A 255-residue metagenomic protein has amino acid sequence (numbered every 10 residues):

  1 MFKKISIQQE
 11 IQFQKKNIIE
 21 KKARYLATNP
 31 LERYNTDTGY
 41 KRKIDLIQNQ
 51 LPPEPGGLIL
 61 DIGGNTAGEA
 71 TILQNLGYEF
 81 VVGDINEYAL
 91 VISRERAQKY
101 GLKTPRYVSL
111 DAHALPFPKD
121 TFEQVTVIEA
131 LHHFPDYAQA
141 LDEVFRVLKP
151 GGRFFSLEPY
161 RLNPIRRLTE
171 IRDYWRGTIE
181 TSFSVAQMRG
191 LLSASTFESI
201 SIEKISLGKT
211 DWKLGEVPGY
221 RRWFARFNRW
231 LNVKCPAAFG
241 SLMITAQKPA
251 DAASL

Functional and structural regions predicted by a protein language model:
M1-E54, I72: Conserved class I S-adenosyl-L-methionine
L60, N65-A114: Class I SAM-dependent methyltransferase SAM/SAH-binding core
T126: A conserved beta-strand element that flanks and buttresses the S-adenosyl-L-methionine
E129-A130: Short catalytic micro-motifs in class I SAM-dependent methyltransferases
A138-P150: A short glycine-rich, Lys/Arg-flanked "PGG" loop and its adjoining helix->strand segment in the class I
F154-G177: Conserved class I S-adenosyl-L-methionine
I171, S201-L255: A C-terminal cap/extension of S-adenosyl-L-methionine-dependent methyltransferases that defines the acceptor-substrate
T181-T196: Short alpha-helix
